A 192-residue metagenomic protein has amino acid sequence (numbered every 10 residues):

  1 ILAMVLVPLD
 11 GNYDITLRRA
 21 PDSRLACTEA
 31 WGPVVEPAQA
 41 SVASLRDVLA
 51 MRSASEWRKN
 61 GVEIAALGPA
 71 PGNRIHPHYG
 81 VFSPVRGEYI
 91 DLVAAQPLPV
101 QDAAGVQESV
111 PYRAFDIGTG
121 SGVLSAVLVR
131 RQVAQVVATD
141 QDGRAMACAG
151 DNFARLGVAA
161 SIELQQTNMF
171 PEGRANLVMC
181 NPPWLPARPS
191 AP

Functional and structural regions predicted by a protein language model:
I1-A65: N-terminal auxiliary segments of SAM/dcSAM-dependent transferases
R19, L25-A26, S44, H76 (+4 more regions): Intrinsic disorder/low-complexity signature
R46-P99: Class I SAM-dependent transferase core
P77, P182-P183: Proline-centered helix-kink/hinge sites
R86-C180, P186-A187: Conserved SAM/SAH cofactor-binding pocket of Class I
R188-P192: Glycine/threonine-rich flexible loop motifs
